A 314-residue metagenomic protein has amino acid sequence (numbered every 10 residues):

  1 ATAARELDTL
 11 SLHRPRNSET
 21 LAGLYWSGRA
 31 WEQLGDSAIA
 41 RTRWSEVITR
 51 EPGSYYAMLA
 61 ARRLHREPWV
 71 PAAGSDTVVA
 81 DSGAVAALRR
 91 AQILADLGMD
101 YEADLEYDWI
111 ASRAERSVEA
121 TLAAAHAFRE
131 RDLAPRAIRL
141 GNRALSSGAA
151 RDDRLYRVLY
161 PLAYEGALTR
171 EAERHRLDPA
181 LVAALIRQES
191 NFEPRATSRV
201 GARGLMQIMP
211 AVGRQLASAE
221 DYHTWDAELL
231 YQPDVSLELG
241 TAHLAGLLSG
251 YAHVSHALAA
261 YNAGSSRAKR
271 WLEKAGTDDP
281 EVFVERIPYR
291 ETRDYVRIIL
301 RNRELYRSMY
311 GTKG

Functional and structural regions predicted by a protein language model:
A1-T2, L12-R63, E67, P71-V79 (+3 more regions): Catalytic glycan-binding domains that act on GlcNAc-containing polysaccharides
G83: Acidic/His metal-coordination segments adjacent to aromatic residues that form catalytic metal sites in metalloenzymes
